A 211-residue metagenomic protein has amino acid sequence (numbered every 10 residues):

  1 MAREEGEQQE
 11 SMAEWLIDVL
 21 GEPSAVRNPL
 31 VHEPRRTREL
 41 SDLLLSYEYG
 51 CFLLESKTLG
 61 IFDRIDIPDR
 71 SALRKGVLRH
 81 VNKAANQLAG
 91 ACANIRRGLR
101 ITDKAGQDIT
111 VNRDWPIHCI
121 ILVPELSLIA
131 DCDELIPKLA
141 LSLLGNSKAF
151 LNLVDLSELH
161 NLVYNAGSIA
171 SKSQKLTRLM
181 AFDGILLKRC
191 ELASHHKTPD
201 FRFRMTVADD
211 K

Functional and structural regions predicted by a protein language model:
M1-L40, L45-K211: Intrinsically disordered, low-complexity Ser/Thr/Pro/Gly-rich regulatory segments
